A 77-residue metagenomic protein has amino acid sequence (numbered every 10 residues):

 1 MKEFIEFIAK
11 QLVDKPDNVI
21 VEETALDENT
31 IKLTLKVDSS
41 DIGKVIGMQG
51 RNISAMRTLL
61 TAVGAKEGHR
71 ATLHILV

Functional and structural regions predicted by a protein language model:
M1-K44, N52-V77: RNA-contacting regions in translation and RNA-metabolism proteins, encompassing KH/S1 modules where present
